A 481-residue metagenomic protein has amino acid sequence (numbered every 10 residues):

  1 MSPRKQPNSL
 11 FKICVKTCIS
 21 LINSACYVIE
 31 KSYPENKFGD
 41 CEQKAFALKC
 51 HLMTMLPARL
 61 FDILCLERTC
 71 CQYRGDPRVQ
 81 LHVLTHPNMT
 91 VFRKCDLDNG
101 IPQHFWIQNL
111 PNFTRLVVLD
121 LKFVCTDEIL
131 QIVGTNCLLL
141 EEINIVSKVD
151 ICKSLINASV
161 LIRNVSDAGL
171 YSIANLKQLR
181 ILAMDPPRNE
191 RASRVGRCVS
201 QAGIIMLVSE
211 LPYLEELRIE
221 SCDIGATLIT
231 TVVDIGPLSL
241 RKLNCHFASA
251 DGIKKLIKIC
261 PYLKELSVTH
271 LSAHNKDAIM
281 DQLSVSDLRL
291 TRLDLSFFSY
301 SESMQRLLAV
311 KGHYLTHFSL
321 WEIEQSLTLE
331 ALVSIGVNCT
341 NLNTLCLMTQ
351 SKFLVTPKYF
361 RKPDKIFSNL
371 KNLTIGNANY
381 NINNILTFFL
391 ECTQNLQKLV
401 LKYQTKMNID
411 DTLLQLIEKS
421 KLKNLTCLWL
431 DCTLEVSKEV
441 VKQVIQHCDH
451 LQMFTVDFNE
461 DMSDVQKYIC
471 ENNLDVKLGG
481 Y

Functional and structural regions predicted by a protein language model:
M1-Y481: The conserved beta-strand core of Leucine-Rich Repeat
